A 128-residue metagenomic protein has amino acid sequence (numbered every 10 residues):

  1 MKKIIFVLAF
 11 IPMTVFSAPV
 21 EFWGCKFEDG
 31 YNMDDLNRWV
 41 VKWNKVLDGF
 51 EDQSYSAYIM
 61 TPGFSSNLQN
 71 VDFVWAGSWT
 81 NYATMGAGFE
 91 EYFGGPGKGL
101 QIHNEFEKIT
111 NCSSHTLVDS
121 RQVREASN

Functional and structural regions predicted by a protein language model:
K3-M13: Sec-dependent N-terminal signal peptides
V15-S17: Boundary at the C-terminal end of the N-terminal hydrophobic targeting segment
P19-V41: Short N-terminal segments immediately surrounding and downstream of signal-peptide cleavage
V20, Q69-D72: Short, surface-exposed coil-to-beta transition loops
G24-C25, V74-G77: A structural feature that tracks compact, well-ordered secondary-structure segments with a strong bias toward
V41-A57, N67-Q69, A76-T116: An amphipathic, aromatic/His-enriched active-site/gating alpha helix that lines ligand/cofactor pockets
S65-S66, V123: N-terminal secretory/targeting leader peptides
H115-N128: Short, low-complexity, Pro/Ser/Thr/Gly-rich segments in the mature regions of secreted, periplasmic
